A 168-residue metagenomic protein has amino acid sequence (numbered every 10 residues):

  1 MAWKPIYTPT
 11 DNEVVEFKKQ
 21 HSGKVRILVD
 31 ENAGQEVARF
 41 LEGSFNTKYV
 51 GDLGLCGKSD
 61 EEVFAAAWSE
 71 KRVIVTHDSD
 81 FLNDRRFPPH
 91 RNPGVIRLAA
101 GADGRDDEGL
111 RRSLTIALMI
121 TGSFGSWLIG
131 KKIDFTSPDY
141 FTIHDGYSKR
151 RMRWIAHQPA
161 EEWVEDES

Functional and structural regions predicted by a protein language model:
M1-V29, A33-N46, E61-A65, A102-S168: Feature 3881 marks metal-assisted phosphotransfer/nuclease machinery and their flanking interaction elements
S22, W68-S69, H90-P93: Short connector loops at helix/strand junctions that flank enzyme active sites, especially segments positioning acidic
N46-D60: Conserved BB-loop
K58-R72: Acidic, metal-associated active-site segment
K71-R86: Acidic, metal-binding active-site segment of PIN/NYN-like and related structure-specific nucleases
L82-I116: Mid-chain, well-packed structural core segment of small domains
